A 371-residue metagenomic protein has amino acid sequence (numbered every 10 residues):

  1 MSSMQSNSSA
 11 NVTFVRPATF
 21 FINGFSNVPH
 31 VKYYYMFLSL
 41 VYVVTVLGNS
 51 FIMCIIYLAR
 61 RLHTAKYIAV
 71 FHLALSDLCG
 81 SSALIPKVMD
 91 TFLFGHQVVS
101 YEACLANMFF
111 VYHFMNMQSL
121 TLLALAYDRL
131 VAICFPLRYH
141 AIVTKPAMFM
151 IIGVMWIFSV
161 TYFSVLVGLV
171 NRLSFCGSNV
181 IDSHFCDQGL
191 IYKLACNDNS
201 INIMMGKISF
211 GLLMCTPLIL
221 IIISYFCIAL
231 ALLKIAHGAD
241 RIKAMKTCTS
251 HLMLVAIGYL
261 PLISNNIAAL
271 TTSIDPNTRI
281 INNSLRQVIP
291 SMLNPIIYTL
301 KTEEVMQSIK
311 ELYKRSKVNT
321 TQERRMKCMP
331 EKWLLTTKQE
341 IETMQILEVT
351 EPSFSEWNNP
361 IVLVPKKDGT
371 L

Functional and structural regions predicted by a protein language model:
M1-T320: Transmembrane helical core of 7TM receptor-like proteins
T321-L371: Reverse-transcribing Pol proteins
